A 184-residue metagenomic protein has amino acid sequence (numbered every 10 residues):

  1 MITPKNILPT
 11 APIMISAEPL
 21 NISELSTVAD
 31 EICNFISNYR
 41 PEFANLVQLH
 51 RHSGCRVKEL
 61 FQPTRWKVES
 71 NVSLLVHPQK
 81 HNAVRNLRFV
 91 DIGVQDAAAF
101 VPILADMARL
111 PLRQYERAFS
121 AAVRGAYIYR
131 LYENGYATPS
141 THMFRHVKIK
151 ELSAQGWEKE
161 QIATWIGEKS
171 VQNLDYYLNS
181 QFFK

Functional and structural regions predicted by a protein language model:
M1-P9, G54-K58: N-terminal DNA-binding recognition helix of tyrosine site-specific recombinases/integrases
K5-D30, N82-Q95, L110: DNA breakage-rejoining catalytic core of tyrosine-based enzymes
E18, I22-V57: Basic, Lys/Arg- and aromatic-enriched nucleic-acid-binding interface segment
L46-V47, K58-P63, I162: Alpha-helix N-cap/helix-start motif at helix boundaries, enriched for small hydrophobics
S53, Q62-A99: Conserved tyrosine-mediated DNA breakage-rejoining catalytic core shared by Y-recombinases
V68-S70, W157-L178: Short, polar N-cap/turn motifs at the start of nucleic acid-interacting alpha helices
G93-Y136, K148: Active-site/catalytic core of tyrosine-dependent DNA strand-transfer enzymes
S120, G135-G156, T164, Q172-N173: Short basic/aromatic active-site micro-motif
